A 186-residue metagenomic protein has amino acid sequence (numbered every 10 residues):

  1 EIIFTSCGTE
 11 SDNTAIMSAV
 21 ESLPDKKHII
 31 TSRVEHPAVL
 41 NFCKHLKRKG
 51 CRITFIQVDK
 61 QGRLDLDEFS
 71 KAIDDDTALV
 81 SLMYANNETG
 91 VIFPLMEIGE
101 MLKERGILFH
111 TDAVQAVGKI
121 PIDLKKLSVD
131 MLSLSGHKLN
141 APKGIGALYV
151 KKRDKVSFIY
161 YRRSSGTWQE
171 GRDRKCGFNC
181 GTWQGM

Functional and structural regions predicted by a protein language model:
E1-M186: Pyridoxal 5′-phosphate
